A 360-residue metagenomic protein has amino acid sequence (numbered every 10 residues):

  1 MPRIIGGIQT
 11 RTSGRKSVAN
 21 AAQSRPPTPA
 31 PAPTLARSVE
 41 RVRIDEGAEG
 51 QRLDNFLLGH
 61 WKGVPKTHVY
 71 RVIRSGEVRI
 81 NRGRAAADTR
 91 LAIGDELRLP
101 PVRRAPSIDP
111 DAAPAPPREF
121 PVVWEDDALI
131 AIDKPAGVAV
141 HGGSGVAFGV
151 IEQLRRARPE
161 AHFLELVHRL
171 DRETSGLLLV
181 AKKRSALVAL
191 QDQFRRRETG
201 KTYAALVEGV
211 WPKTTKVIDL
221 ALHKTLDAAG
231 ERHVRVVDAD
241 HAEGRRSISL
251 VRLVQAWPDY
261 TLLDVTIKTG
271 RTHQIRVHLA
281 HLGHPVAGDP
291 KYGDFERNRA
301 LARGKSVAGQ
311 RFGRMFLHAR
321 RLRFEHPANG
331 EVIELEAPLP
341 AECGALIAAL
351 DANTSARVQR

Functional and structural regions predicted by a protein language model:
M1-R360: RNA pseudouridine synthases
